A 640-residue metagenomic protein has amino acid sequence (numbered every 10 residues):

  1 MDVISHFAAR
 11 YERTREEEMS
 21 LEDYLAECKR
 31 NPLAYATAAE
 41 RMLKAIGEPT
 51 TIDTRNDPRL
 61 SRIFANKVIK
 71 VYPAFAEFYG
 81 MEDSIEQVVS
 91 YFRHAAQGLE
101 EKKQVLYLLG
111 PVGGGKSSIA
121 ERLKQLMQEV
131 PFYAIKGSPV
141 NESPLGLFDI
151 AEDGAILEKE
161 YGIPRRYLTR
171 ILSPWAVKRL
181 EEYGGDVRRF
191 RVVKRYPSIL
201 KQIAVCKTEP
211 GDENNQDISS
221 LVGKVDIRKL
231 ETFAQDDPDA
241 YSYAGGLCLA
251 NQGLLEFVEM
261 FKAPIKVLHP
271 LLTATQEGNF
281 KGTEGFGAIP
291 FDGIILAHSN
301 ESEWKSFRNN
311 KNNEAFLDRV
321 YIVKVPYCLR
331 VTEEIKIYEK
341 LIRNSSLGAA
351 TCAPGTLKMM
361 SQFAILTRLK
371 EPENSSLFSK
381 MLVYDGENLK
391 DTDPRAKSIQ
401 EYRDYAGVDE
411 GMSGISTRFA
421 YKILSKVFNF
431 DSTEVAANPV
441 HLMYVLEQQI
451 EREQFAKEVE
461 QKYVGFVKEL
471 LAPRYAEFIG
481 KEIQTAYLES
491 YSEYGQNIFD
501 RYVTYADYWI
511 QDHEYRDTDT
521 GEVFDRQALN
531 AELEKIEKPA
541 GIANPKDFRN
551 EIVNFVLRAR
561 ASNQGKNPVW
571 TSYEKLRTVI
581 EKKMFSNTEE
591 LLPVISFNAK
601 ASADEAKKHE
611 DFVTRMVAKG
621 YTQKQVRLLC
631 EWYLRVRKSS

Functional and structural regions predicted by a protein language model:
M1-E40: Long, basic/Gly/Ser/Thr-rich N-terminal segments that mediate initial subcellular attachment or targeting
P32-S640: Conserved ASCE/P-loop NTPase catalytic core
